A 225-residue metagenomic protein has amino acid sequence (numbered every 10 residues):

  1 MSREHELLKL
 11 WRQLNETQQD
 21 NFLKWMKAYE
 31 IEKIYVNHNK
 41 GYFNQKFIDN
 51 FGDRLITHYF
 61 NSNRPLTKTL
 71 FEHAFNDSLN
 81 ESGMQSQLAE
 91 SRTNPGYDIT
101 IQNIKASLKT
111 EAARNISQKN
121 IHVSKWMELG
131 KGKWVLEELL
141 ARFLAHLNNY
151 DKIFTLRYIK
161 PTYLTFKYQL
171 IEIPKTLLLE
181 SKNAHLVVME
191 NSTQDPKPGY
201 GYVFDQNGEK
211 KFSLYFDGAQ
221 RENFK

Functional and structural regions predicted by a protein language model:
M1-G96, K109-K225: Nucleic-acid endonuclease domains
I99-N103: Active-site beta-strand termini and strand-to-loop segments that position acidic
